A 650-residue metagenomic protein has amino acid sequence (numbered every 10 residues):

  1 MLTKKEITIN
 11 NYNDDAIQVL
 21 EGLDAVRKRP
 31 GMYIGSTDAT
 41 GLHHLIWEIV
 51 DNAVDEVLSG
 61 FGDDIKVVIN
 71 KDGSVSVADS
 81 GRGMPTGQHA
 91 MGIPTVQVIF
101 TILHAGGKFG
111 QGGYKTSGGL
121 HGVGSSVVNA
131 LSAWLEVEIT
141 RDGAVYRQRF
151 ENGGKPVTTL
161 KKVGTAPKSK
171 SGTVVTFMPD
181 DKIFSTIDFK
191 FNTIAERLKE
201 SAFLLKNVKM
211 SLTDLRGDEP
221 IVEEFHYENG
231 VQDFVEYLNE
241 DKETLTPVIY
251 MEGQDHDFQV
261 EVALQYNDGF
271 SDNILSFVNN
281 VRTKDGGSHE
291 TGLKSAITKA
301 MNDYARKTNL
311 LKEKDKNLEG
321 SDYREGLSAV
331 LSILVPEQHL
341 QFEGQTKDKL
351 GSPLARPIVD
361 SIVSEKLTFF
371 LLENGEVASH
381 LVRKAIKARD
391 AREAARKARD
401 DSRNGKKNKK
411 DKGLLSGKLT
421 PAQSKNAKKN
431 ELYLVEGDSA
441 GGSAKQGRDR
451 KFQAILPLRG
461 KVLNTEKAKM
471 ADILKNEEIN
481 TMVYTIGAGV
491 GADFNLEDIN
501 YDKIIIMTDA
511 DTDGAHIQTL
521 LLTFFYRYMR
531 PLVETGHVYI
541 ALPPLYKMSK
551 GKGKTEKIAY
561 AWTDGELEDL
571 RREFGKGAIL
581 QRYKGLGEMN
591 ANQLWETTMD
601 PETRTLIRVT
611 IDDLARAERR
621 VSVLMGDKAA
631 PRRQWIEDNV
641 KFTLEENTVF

Functional and structural regions predicted by a protein language model:
M1-D15, L23, W47, D55-V57 (+12 more regions): GHKL-family ATPase ATP-binding module
K28-W47: Conserved short strand/loop->alpha-helix "switch" segment adjacent to the catalytic nucleotide/phosphoryl-transfer site
D55-E56, G83-M84, T512-D513: Residues immediately C-terminal
S59-F61, T86-H89, I517: Conserved ATPase-coupling elements of RecA-like P-loop NTPase cores
T86-G106: Short conserved segment of the HATPase_c
D390-L414, N426-E431, G442, Q446-R448 (+2 more regions): C-terminal interaction appendages of subunits in large macromolecular complexes
